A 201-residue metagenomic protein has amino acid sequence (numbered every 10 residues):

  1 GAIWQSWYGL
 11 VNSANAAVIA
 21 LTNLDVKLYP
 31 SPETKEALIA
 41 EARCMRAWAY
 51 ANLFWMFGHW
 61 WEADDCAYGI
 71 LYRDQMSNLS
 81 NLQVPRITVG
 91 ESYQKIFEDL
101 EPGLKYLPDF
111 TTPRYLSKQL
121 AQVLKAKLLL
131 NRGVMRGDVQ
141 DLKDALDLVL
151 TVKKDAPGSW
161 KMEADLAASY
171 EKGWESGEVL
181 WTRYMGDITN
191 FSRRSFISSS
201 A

Functional and structural regions predicted by a protein language model:
G1-F57, I87, L104-T111: Conserved, well-structured interaction surfaces
V11-A14, A51, Y93, L100 (+3 more regions): Inward-facing hydrophobic residues that define packing positions of alpha-helical scaffold repeats
N12, L38, M45, N52 (+4 more regions): "A position-specific structural signal for the A-helix of alpha-solenoid helical repeats
F54-W61, T111, N131-D138: Short coil/turn linking the two alpha-helices of tandem helical-hairpin repeats
W61-M76: Short, flexible, mixed-charge acidic loops at enzyme active sites
F97, D144-A201: Hydrophobic-face positions in mid-chain alpha helices that act as interaction patches
Q119, L124-E163: Aromatic-residue-lined binding/catalytic grooves and analogous aromatic/hydrophobic interfacial grooves in multimeric
